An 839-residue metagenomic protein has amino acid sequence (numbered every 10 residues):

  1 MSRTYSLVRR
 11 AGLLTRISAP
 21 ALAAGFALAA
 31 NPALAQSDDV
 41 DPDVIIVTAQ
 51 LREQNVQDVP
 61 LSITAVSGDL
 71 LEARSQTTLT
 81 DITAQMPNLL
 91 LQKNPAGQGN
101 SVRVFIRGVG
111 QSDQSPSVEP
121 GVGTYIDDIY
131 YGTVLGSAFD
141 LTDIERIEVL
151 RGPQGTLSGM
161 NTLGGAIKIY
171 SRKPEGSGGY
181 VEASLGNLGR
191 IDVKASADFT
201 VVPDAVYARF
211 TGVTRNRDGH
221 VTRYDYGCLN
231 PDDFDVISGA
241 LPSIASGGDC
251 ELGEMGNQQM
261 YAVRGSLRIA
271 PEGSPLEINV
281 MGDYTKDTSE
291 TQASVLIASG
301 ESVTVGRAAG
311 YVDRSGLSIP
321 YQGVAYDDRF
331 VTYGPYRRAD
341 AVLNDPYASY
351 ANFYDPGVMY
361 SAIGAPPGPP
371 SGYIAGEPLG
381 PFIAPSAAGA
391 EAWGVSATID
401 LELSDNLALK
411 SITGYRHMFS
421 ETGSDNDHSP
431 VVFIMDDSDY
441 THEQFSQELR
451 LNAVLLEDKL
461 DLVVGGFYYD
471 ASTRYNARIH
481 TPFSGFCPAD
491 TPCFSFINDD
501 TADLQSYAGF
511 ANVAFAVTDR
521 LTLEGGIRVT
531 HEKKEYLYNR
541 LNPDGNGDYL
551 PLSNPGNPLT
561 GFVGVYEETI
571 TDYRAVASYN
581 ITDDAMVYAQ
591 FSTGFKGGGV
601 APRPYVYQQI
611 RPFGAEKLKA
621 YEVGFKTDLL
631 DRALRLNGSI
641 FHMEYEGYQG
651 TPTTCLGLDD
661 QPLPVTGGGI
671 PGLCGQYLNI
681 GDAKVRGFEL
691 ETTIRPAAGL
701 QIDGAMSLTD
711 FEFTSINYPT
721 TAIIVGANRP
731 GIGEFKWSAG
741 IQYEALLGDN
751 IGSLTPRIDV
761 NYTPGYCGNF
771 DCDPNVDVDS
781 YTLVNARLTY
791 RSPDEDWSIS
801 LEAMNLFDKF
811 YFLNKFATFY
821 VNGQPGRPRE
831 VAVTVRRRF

Functional and structural regions predicted by a protein language model:
M1-R74, L79-A84, I278, V395 (+2 more regions): N-terminal Sec signal peptide and the immediately downstream disordered periplasmic leader that contains the TonB box
D41-G176, V623: Acidic, small-polar-rich N-terminal luminal/periplasmic segments of exported/outer-membrane proteins
G121, T133, T142-R151, T156-I237 (+8 more regions): Outer-membrane beta-barrel translocator/receptor signature
G247-L252, Q258-L462, R635: Outer-membrane beta-barrel domain signature, strongest for Gram-negative TonB-dependent receptors and also present
R268-A270, L451-N452, D461, F467-Y469 (+2 more regions): Structural signature of Gram-negative outer-membrane beta-barrels, strongest in the C-terminal barrel of TonB-dependent
Y440-E448, F496, A502, S506 (+6 more regions): Outer membrane beta-barrel strand-and-loop segments of large Gram-negative receptors, especially TonB-dependent
L523, S639-E644, P671-F770, R836-R838: Gram-negative outer-membrane beta-barrel transporters
E644, T651, N761-N769, T789-F839: C-terminal beta-signal and adjacent terminal beta-strands/loops of Gram-negative outer-membrane beta-barrel proteins
